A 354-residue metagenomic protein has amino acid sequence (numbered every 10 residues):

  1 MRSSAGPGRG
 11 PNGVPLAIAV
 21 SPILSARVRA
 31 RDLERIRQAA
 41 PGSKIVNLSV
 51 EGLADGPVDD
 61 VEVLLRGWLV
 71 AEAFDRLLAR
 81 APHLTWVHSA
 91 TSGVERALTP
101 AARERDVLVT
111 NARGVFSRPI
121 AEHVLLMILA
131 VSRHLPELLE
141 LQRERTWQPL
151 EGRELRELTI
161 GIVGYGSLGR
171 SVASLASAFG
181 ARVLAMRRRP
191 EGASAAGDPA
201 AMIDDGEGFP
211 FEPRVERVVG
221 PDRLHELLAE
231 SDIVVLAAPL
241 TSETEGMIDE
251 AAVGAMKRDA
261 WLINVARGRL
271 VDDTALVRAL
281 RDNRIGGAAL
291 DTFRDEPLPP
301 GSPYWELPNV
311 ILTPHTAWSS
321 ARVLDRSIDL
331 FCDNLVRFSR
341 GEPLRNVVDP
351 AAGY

Functional and structural regions predicted by a protein language model:
M1-R66, S194-M202, S339: N-terminal glycine-/charge-rich "phosphate-binding" loop or analogous flexible N-terminal tail
E62-L139, R153: Phosphate/diphosphate ligand-binding glycine-rich loop within oxidoreductases
W68, T91, L236-A238, V265-A266 (+1 more regions): Glycine-rich, N-terminal phosphate-binding loop of Rossmann-like dinucleotide-binding domains
R76-H83, P100-E104, V253-R258, A279-N283 (+1 more regions): Short, conserved loop/helix-junction motifs that constitute active-site signature segments in enzyme catalytic cores
V109, D259-Y354: Rossmann-like dinucleotide-binding domain for NAD(H)/NADP(H)
A121-E137, S177-A181, D329-E342: Oxidoreductase and adenylate-handling cofactor-binding alpha/beta cores
L138-V172, G220: Glycine-rich NAD(P)-binding loop of Rossmann-like domains
P190-P303: Rossmann-like adenosine-cofactor binding region
